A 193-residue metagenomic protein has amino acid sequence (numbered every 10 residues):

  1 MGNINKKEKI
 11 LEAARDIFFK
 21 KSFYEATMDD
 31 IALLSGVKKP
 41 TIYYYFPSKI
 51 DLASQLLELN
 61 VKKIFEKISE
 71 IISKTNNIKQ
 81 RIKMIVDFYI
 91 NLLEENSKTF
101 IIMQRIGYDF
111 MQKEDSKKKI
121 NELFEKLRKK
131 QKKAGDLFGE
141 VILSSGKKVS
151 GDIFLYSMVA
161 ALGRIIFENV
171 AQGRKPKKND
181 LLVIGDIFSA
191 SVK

Functional and structural regions predicted by a protein language model:
M1-N5: N-terminal intrinsically disordered/low-complexity leader segments
K9, A13, I17-D51, Q55: Helix-turn-helix
Y24-E25, K147, R174: Flexible coil/turn residues that form the inter-helical turn or adjacent wing/linker of helix-turn-helix
K49, N60-I64, I85, Y89 (+5 more regions): Hydrophobic/aromatic residues within well-ordered alpha-helical segments
Q55, L59, S69-E95, F154-L155 (+1 more regions): Hydrophobic alpha-helical connector segments
K62, S69, K113-S144, I153 (+2 more regions): Amphipathic alpha-helical packing segments from all-alpha helical-bundle domains
N91, K132, D136-E140, A160-K193: C-terminal peripheral helix-coil segments that are non-catalytic and often amphipathic
L93-K118, F167-E168: Amphipathic alpha-helical segments used for helix-helix packing
